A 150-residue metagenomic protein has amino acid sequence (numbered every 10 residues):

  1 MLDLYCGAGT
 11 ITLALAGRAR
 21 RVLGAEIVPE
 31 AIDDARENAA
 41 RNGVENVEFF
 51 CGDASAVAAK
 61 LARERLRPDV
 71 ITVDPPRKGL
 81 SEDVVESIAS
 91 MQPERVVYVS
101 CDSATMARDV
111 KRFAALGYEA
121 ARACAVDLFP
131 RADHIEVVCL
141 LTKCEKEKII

Functional and structural regions predicted by a protein language model:
M1-I150: Rossmann-like S-adenosyl-L-methionine
